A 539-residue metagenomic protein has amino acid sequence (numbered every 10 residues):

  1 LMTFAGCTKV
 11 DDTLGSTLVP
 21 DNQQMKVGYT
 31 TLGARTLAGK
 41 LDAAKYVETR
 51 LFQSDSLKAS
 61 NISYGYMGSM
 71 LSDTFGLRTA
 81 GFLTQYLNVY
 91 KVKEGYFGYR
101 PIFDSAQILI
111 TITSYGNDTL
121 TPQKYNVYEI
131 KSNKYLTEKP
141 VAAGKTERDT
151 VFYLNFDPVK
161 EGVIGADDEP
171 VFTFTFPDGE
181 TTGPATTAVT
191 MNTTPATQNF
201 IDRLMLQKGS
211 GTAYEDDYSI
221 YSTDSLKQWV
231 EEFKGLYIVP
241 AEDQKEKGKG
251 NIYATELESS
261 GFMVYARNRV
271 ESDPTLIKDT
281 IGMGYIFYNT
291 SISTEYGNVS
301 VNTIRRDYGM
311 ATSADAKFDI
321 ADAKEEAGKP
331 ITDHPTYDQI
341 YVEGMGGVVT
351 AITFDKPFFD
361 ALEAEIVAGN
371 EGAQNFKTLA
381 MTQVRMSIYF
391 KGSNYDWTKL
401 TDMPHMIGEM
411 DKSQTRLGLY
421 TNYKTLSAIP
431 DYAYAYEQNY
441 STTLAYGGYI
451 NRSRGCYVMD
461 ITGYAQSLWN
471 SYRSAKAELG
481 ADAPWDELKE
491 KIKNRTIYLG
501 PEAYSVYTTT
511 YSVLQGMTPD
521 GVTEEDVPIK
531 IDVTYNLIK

Functional and structural regions predicted by a protein language model:
M2-K539: Secreted, disulfide-rich extracellular signaling modules
